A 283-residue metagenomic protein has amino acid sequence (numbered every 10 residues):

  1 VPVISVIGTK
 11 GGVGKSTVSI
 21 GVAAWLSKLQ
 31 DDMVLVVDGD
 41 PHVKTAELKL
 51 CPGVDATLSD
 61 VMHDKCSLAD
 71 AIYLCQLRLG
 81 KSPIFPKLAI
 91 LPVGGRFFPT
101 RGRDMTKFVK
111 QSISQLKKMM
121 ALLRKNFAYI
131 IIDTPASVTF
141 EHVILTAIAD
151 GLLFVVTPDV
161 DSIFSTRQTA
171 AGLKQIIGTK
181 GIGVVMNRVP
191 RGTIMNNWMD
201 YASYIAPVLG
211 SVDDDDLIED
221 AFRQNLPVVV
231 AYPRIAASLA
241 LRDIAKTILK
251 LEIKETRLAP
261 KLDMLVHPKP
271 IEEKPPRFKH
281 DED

Functional and structural regions predicted by a protein language model:
V1-P2, Q30-D32, F85-P86, N126-F127 (+2 more regions): Short coil/turn connectors at secondary-structure junctions
P2-H42, L48: Walker A/P-loop phosphate-binding motif and the immediately C-terminal alpha-helix
V3-S5, M33-L35, L88, Y129-I131 (+1 more regions): Residue-level preference for the first positions of well-ordered beta-strands
K10-V13, P158-V160, P233: Short, glycine-rich nucleotide/cofactor-binding loops
D32, V36-L122, F222-R223: P-loop/Walker-type NTP enzyme "switch/lid" segment
S112-D214, I218-D220: Conserved catalytic-core segment of NTP-binding enzymes
K174-D283: C-terminal lobe/tail of nucleotide-utilizing enzymes
